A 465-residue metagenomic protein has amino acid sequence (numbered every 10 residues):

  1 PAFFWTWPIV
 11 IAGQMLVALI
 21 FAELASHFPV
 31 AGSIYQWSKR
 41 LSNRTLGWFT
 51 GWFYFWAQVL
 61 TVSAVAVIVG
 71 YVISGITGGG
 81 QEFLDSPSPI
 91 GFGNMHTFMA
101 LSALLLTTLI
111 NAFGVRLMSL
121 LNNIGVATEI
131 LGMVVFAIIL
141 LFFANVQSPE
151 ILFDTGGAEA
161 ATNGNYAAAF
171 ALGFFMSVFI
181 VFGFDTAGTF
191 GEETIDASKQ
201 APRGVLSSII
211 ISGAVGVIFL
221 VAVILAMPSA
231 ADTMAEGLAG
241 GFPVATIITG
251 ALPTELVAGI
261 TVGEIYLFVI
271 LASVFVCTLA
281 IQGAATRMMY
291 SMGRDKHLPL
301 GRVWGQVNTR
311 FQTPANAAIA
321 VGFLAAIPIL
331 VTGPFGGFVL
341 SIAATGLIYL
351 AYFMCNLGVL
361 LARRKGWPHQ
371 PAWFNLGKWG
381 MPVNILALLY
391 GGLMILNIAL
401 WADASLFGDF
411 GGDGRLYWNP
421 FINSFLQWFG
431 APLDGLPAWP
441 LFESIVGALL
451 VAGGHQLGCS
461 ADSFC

Functional and structural regions predicted by a protein language model:
P1-S88, I211, A438-L449: Extracellular loop-to-transmembrane helix junctions
V30, F53-I68, V181, D185-T194 (+2 more regions): Membrane-helix boundary/coupling elements in multi-pass transport proteins
Y35-K39, A66-F98, G132, G191-I211 (+2 more regions): Helix-loop-helix connectors at the membrane interface of multi-pass transporters/channels
Q36, N43, G75-D85, G156-A161 (+2 more regions): TM-loop-TM module centered on a large, flexible mid-protein loop between adjacent transmembrane helices in multi-pass
G70-G79, A127-A158, L220-S229, Y352-W367 (+2 more regions): Hydrophobic alpha-helical segments and their helix-loop junctions in multi-pass secondary transporters
T77-V115, V134-F136, A318-L324, S444: Transmembrane alpha-helical segments of multi-pass small-molecule transport proteins
M95-Q147, F153, V205-I210, S341-M354 (+3 more regions): Membrane-interface loop-to-helix entry segments
F338-A351, K378-C465: A generic transmembrane alpha-helix motif of multi-pass inner-membrane proteins
